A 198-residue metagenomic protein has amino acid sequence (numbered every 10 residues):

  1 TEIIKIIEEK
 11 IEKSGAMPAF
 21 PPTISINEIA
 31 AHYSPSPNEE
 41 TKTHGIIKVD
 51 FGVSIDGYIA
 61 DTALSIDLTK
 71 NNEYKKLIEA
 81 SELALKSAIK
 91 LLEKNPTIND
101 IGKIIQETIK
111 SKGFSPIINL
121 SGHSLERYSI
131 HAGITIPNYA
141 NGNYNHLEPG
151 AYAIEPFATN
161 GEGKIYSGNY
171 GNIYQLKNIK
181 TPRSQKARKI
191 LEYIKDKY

Functional and structural regions predicted by a protein language model:
T1-Y198: Active-site neighborhoods and metal-handling regions in enzymes and metal-associated proteins
